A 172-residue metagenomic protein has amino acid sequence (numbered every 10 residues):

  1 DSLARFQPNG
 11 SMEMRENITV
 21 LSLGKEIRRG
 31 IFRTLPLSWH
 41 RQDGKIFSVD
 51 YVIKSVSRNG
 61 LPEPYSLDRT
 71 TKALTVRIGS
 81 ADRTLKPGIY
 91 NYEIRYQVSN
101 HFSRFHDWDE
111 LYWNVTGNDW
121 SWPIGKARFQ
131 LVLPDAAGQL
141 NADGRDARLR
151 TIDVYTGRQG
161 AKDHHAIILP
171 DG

Functional and structural regions predicted by a protein language model:
D1-G172: Lumenal/extracellular ectodomains and adaptor appendage modules of the eukaryotic vesicle/secretory system
